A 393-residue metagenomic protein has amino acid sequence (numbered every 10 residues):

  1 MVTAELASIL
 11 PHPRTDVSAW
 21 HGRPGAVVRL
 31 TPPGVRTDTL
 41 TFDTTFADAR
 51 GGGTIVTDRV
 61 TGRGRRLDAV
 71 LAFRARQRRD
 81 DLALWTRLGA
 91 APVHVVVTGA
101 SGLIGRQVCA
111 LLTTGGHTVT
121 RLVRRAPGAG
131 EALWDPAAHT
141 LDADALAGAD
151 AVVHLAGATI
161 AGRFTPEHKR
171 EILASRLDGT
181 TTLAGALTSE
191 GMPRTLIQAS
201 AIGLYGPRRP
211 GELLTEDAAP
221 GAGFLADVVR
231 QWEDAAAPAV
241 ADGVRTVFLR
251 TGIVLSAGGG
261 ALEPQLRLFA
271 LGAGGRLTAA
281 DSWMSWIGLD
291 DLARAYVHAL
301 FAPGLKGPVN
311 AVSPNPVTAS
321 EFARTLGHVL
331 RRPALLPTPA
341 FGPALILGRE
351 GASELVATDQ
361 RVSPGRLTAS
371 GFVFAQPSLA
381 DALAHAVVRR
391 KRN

Functional and structural regions predicted by a protein language model:
H21-L71: Beta-strand/loop substructures that line and gate deep hydrophobic ligand-binding cavities in soluble
P92-V93, A302-E350, A384, R390-N393: Mid/C-terminal beta-alpha module of Rossmann-like enzyme folds, strongest in SDR-family dehydrogenases/epimerases
V93-G115: N-terminal Rossmann NAD(P)H-binding glycine-rich loop of SDR-like oxidoreductase domains
P127, A132-G179: NAD(P)H-binding glycine-rich loop region in Rossmannoid oxidoreductase-like domains and their noncatalytic homologs
T181-G223: Conserved Rossmann-fold NAD(P)-dependent oxidoreductase catalytic core, especially the SDR/UDP-sugar
S200, D234-A257: Conserved beta-loop-beta element that borders a ligand/cofactor-binding pocket
R230, D242-V244, L255-P264, A299-V309: Glycine/proline-rich active-site loop of Rossmann-fold NAD(P)-dependent oxidoreductases
L266-G275, D281-V317: Alpha-helical substrate-binding/gating segment
